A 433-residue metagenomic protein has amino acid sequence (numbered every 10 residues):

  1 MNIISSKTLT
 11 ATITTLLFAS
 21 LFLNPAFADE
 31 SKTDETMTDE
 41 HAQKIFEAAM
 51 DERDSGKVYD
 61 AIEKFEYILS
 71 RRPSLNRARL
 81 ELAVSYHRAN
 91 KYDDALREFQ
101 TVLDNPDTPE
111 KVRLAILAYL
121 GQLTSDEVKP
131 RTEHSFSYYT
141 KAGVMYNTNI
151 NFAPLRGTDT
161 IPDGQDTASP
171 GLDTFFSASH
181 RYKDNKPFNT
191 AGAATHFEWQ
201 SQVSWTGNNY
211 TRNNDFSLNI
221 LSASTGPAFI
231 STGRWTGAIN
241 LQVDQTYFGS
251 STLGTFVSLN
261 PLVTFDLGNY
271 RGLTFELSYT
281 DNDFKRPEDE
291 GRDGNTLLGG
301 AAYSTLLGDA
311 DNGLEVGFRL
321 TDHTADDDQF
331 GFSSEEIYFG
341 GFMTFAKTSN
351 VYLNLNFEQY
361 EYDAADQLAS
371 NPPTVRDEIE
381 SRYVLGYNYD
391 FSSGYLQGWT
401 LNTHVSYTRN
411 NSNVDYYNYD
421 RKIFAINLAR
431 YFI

Functional and structural regions predicted by a protein language model:
N2-I13: Bacterial N-terminal signal peptides that target proteins for export
I3-I4, F18, D29: Intrinsically disordered, low-complexity segments
T12-L21: Bacterial N-terminal signal peptides
L23-A28: Sec/Tat signal peptide C-region and signal peptidase I cleavage site
D29-M37, E47-R53, Y67-L75, L80-I433: Gram-negative and organellar
